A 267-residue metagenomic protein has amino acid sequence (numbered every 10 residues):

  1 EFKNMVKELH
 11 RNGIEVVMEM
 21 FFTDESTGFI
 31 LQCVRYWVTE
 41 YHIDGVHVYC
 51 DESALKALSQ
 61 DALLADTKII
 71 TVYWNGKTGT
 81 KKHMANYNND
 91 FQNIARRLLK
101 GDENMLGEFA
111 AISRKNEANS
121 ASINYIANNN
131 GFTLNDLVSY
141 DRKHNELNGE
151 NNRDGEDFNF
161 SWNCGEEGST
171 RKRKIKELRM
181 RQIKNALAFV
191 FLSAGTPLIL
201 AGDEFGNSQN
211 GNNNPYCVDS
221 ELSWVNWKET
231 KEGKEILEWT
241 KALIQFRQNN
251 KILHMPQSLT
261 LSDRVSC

Functional and structural regions predicted by a protein language model:
E1, D24-G28, K81-A85, G211-E221: Aromatic- and acidic-residue-enriched segments that line the glycan-binding/catalytic groove of carbohydrate-active
E1, F22-G28, H42-D51, G165-R179 (+1 more regions): The substrate-binding groove and active-site-proximal loops of carbohydrate-active enzymes, especially glycoside
E1-E15, E52-S53, R173-L187, K231-E238: Aromatic- and glycine-enriched glycan-recognition loops and surfaces that form the carbohydrate-binding subsites
E1-L31, R35, E40-K77: Acidic/aromatic-lined carbohydrate-recognition and catalytic surfaces of CAZymes acting on diverse glycans
H42, L55-A201, F205, N214-V218 (+1 more regions): Conserved alpha/beta catalytic core and glycan-binding cleft of carbohydrate-active enzymes
A121, E221, W239: Residues that flank catalytic or metal-binding motifs in active/ligand-binding sites
S161-W162, S223, H254, L261: Acidic/Ser/Thr/Pro-rich low-complexity tail/linker regions in eukaryotic proteins
I183-G211, K228-C267: Glycan-recognition and catalytic regions of carbohydrate-active enzymes
